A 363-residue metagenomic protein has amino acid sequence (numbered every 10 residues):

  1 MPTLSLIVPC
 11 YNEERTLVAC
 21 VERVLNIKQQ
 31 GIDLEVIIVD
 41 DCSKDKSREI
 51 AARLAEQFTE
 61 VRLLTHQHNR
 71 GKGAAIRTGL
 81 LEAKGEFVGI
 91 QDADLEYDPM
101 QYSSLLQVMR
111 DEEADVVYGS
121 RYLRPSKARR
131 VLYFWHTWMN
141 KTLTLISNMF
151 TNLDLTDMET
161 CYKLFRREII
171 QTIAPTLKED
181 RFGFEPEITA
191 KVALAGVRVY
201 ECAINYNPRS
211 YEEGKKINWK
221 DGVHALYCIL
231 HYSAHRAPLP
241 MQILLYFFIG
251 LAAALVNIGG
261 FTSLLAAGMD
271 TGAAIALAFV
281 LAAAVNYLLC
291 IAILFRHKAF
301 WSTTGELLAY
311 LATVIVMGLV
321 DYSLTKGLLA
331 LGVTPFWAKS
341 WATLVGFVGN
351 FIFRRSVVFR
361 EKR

Functional and structural regions predicted by a protein language model:
M1-T3, N152, T176-L255, L265-A266 (+5 more regions): Hydrophobic helical membrane-anchoring modules
L4-E13, C20, I27, V39: A conserved hydrophobic helix/loop-capping motif in glycosyltransferases and polysaccharide synthases
R15-A19, D45-L54: Acidic helix N-cap motif at the loop->helix transition within catalytic regions of sugar-transfer enzymes
R23-D33: Short, acidic, metal-binding catalytic loop of nucleotide-sugar glycosyltransferases
L34-I37, R48-E82: Conserved donor nucleotide-binding strand/loop of the catalytic core
D40-E49, L95: A conserved acidic beta->alpha catalytic loop
H66-E82, F87, P99-F182, R209-K220 (+1 more regions): Acceptor/aglycone-binding surface of glycosyltransferases and processive sugar-polymer synthases
